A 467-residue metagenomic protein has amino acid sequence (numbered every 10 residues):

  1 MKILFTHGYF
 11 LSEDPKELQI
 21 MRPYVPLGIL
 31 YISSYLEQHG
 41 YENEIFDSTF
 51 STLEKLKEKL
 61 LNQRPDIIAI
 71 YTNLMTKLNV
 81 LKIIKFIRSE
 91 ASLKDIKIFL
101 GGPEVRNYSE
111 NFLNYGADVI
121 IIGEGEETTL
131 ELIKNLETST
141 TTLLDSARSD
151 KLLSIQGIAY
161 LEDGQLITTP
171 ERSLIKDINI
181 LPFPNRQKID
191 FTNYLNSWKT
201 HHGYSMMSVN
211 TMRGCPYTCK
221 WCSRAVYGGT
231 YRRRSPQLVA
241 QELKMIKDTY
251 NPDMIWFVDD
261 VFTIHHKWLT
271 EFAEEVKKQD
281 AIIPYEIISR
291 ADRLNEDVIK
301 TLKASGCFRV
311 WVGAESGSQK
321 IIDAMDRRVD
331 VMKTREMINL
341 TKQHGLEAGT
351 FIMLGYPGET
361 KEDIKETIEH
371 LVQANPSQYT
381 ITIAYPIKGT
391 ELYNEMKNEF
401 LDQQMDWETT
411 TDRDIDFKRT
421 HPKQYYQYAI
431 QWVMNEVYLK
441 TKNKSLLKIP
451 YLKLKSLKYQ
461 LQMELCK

Functional and structural regions predicted by a protein language model:
L4, Y9-L18, I155, Y160-S208: N-terminal [4Fe-4S]-dependent radical SAM core
L4-P15, A159-E162, L166-I167, E347 (+1 more regions): C-terminal accessory regions of radical SAM enzymes
D14-I29: Glycine- and acidic-residue-enriched helix-capping/strand-helix junction motifs
Y24, N185-F351, E369: Radical SAM [4Fe-4S] cluster-binding motif and immediate context
G28, I32-D177, I383-Y385, G389: Glycine-rich beta-alpha loop elements in corrinoid/cobalamin-binding modules across cobalamin-dependent enzymes
G40, R88-D95, K277-I282, Q343-L346 (+1 more regions): Short helix-capping segments at alpha-helix termini
T49, N73, E104, D260-H265 (+3 more regions): Short, solvent-exposed turn/loop segments enriched in Gly/Ser/Thr/Pro and often Arg
S109-N114, V298, G358-V372: Catalytic cores of alpha/beta
